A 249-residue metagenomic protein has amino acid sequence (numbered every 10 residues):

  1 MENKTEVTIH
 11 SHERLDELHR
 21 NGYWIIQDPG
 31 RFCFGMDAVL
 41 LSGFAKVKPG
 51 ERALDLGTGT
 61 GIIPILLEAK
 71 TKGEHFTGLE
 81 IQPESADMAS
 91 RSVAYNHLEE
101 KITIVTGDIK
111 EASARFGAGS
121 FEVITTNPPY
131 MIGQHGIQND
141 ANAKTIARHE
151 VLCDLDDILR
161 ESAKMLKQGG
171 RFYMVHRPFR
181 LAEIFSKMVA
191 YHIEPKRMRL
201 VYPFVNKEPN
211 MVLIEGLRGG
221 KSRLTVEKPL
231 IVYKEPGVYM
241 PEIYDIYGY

Functional and structural regions predicted by a protein language model:
E6-P49: Class I SAM-dependent transferase core
G22, G50, G73, E99-K101 (+2 more regions): A generic structural signal for alpha->beta connector loops
I26, T77, T103-V105, K196-R199: General small-molecule cofactor/ligand-binding pocket signal
L41, N127, I158, G216: Residue-level signal for inorganic ion chemistry
F44-I137: Conserved SAM/SAH cofactor-binding pocket of Class I
P128-D157: Mobile active-site "lid"/loop adjacent to the S-adenosyl-L-methionine
L152-P203, K207-P209: Conserved Class I SAM-dependent methyltransferase catalytic core
E208-Y249: SAM/dcSAM-binding transferase cores
